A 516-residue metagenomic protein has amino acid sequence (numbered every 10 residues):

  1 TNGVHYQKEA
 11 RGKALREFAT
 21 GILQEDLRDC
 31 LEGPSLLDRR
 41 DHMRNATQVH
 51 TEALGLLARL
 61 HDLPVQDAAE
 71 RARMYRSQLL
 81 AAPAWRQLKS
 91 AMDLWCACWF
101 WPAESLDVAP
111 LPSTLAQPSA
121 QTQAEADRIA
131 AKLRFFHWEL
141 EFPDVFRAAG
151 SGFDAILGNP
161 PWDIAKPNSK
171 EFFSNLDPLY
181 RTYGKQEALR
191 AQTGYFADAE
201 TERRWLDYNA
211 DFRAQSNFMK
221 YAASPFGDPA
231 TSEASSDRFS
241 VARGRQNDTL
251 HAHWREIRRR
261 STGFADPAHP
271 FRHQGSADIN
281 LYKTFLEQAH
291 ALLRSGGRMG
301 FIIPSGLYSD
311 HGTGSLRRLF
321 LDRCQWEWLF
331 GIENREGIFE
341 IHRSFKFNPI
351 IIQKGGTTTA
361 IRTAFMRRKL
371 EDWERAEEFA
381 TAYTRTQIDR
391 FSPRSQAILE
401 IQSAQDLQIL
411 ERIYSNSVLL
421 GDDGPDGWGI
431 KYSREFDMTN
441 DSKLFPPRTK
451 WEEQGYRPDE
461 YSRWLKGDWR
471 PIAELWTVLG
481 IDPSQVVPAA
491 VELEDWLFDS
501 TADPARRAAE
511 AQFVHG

Functional and structural regions predicted by a protein language model:
T1-E139, P143-D154, I164-R259, F264-A265 (+4 more regions): Polynucleotide-recognition surfaces of large bacterial nucleic-acid defense/processing enzymes
S119-A120, A124, R128-K132, W138 (+4 more regions): Class I S-adenosyl-L-methionine
I156-P160, A165, G300-P304, I332 (+1 more regions): Generic beta-strand/beta-sheet core signal
P178-R181, G312-F330: Conserved Class I S-adenosyl-L-methionine
D266-P267, N280-T284: Conserved glycine-rich, hydrophobic/aromatic-active-site segments that form phosphate/pyrophosphate or metal-binding
Y282-L293: Structured alpha-helical segments in the cores of large, soluble enzyme domains
G297: Glycine-centered, small-residue-biased loops immediately flanking beta-strands in adenine/cofactor-binding cores
I303-S309, R335-G337: Conserved short loop/turn motifs at secondary-structure junctions
